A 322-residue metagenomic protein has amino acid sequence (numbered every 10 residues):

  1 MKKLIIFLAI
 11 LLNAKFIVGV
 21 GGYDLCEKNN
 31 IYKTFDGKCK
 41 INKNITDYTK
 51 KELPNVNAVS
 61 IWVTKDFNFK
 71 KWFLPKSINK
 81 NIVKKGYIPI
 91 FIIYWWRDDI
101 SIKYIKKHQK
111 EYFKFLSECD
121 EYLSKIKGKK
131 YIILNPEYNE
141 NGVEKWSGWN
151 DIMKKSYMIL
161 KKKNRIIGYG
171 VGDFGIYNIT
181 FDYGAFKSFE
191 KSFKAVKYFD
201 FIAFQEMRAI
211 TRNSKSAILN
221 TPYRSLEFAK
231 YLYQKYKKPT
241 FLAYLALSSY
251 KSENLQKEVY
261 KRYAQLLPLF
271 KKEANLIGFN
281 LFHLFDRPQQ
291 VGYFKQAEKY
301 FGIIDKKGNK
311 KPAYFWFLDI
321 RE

Functional and structural regions predicted by a protein language model:
L4-L12: Sec-dependent N-terminal signal peptides
A14-D66: Boundary/entry segment of secreted carbohydrate-active catalytic domains
K38-Y48, K70-K80, K114-C119, Y177-K194 (+2 more regions): Alpha-helical scaffolding within the catalytic cores of extracellular/periplasmic polymer-degrading hydrolases
N57-T64, F91-I93, F186-N220, F241-L245: Aromatic- and acid-rich polysaccharide-binding/catalytic face of secreted or lumenal carbohydrate-active enzymes
K71-V171: Substrate-binding cleft of extracellular glycoside hydrolase catalytic domains
Y157-A185, P239-Y250, G278-L284: Aromatic-lined carbohydrate-recognition surfaces of secreted/lumenal glycan-active proteins
S225-I277: Catalytic-core region of carbohydrate-active enzymes that cleave or remodel glycosidic bonds
F282-E322: Aromatic-rich peripheral "rim/lid" segments of glycoside hydrolase catalytic domains that contact and position glycan
